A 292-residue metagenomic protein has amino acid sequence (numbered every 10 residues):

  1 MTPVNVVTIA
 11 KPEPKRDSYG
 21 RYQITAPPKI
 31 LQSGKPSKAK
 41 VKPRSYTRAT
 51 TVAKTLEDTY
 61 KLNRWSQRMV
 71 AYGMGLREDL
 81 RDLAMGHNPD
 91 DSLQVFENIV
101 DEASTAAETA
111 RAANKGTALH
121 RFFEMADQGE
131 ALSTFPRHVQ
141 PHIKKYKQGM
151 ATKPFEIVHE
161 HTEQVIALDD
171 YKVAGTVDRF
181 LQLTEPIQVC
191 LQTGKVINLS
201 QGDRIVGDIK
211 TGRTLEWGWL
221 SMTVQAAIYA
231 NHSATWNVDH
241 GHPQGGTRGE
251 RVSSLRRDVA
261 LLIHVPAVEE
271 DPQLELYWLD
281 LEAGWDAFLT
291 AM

Functional and structural regions predicted by a protein language model:
M1-A174, C190: Metal-dependent nuclease catalytic cores that hydrolyze phosphodiester bonds in DNA/RNA, characterized by
E160-A291: Mg2+/Mn2+-dependent nuclease catalytic core
